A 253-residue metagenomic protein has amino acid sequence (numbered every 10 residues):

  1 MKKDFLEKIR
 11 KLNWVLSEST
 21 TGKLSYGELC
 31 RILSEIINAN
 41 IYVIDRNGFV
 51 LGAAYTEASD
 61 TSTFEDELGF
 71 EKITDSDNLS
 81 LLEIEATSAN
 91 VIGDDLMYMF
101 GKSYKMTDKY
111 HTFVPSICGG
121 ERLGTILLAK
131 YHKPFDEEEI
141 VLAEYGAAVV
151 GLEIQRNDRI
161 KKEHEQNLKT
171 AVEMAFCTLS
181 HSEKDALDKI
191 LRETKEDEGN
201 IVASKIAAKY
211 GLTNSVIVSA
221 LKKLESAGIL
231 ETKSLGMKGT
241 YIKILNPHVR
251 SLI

Functional and structural regions predicted by a protein language model:
M1-L29, L68, G124, K130-C177: Juxtadomain coupling helices with adjacent low-complexity linkers
K2-W14, E18-T107: Structured interaction and signal-relay segments at domain junctions
N38, H111, G239: Short coil/loop residues immediately preceding or within conserved phosphate-binding loops of NTP-utilizing enzyme
D45, C118, L235: Acidic surface patches and DE-rich sequence motifs
E83-E153, N157: Sensory/regulatory domains in signal-transduction proteins
R156-P247: Signal-transducing coiled-coil/dimerization helices and immediately adjacent hinge/linker segments that couple sensory
P247-I253: Short, amphipathic alpha-helical interaction segments positioned at domain boundaries
